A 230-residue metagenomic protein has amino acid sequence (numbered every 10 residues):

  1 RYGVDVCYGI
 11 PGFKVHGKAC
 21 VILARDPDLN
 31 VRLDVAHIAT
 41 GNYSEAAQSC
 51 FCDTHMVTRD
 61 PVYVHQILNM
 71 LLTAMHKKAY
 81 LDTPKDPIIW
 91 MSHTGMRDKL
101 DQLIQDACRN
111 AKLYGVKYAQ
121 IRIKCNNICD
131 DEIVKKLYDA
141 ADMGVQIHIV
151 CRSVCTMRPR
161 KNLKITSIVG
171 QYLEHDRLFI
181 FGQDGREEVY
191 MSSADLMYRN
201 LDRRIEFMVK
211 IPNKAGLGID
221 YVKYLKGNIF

Functional and structural regions predicted by a protein language model:
R1-Q48, V57, V62-V64, H93-F230: PLD/PLD-like phosphodiesterase catalytic module centered on the HKD motif
S49, N69-Y80: Prokaryote-biased recognition of long, low-complexity C-terminal linker/tail segments that are poorly structured
K78-I89: Gly-rich Lys/Arg/Thr-decorated short loops/hinges at beta-loop-alpha junctions or inter-strand turns that position
